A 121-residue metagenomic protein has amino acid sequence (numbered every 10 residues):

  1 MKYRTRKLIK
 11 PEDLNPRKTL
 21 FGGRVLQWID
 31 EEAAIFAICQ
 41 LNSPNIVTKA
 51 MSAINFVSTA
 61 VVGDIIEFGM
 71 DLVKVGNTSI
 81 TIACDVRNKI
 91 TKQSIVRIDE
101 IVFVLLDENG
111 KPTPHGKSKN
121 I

Functional and structural regions predicted by a protein language model:
M1-A50, V104-I121: Hot-dog-fold acyl-thioester-processing enzymes
M1-T5, F56, V61-V62, V73-I121: HotDog/MaoC-like acyl-thioester-processing domains
M51-N55: Short alpha-helix capping/helix-loop boundary micro-motifs
